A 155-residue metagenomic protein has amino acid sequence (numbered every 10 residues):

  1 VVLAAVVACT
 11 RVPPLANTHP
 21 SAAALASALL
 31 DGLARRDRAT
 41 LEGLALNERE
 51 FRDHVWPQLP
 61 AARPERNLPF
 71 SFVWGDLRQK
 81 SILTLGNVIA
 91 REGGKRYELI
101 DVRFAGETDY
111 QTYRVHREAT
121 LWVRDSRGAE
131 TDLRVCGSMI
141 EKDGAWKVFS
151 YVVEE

Functional and structural regions predicted by a protein language model:
V1-A8: Bacterial N-terminal signal peptides
V2, L46, G144: Residue-level marker of positions within ordered structural domains that often coincide with functionally constrained
C9-A39, G43-V55: Short, low-complexity N-terminal intrinsically disordered segments enriched in polar/charged residues
T10-V12, T108-E155: Short beta-strand edge/turn micro-motifs at domain boundaries
P57-Q58, E155: Sparse recognition of residues in long alpha-helices and their boundaries
L59-A129: Surface-exposed, charged secondary-structure patches
